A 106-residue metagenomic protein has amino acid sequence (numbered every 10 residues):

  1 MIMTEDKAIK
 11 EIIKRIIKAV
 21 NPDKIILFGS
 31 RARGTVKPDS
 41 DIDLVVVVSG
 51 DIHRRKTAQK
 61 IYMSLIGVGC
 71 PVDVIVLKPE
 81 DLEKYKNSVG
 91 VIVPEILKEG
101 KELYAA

Functional and structural regions predicted by a protein language model:
M1-K24, R33-P38, S49-A106: Catalytic core of pol beta-like nucleotidyltransferases
F28-S30: Glycine-rich beta-strand-to-loop/alpha-helix junction loops that act as flexible
S40-I42: Conserved loop-to-beta-strand segment in the C-terminal subdomain of adenylate-forming
V45-V47: Short hydrophobic/aromatic beta-strand micro-patches that form the beta-sheet surface supporting nucleotide- or nucleic
